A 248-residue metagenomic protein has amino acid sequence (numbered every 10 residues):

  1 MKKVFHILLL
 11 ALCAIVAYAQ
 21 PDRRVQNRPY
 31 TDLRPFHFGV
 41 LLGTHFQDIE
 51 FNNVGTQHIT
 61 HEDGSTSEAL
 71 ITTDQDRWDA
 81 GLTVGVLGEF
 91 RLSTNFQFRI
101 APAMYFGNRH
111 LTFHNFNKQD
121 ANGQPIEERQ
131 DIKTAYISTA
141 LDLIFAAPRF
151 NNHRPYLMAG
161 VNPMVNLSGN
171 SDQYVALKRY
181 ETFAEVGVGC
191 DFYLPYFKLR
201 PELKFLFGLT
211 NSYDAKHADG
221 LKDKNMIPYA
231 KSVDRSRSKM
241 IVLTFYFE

Functional and structural regions predicted by a protein language model:
Q20-A80, M240, Y246-E248: Short glycine/proline- and aromatic-enriched beta-strand/turn motifs that initiate or cap beta-hairpins
L33, S93-N95, P148-N152, Y193-F197 (+1 more regions): Outer-membrane beta-barrel channels and translocator barrels
R34-F38, W78-L82, K133-T139, H153 (+2 more regions): Residues that define the transmembrane beta-barrel architecture of outer-membrane proteins
H37-G39, R91, Q97, D142 (+3 more regions): Membrane-spanning beta-strand positions in outer-membrane beta-barrel proteins
V40-T44, L82-F90, P102-M104, T139-A147 (+5 more regions): Residues on the lipid-exposed face of transmembrane beta-strands in outer-membrane beta-barrel proteins
H45-I49, Y105-R109, N162-S168, L206-S212: Structural signature of outer-membrane beta-barrel domains
N52-Q75, N108-T134, L167-L177, Y213-V233: Flexible, solvent-exposed loop segments that connect beta-strands
R179, L194-E248: Predominantly the C-terminal beta-signal and adjacent terminal strand-loop region of outer-membrane beta-barrel
